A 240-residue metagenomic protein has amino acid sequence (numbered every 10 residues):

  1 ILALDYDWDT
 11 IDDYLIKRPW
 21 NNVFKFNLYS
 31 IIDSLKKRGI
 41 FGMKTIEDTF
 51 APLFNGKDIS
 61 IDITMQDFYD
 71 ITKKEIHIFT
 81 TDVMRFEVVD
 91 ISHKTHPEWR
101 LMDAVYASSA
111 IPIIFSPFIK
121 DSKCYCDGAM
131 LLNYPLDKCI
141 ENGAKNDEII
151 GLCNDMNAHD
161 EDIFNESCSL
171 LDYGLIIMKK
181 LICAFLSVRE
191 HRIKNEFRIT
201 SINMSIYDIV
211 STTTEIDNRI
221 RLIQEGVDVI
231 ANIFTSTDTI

Functional and structural regions predicted by a protein language model:
L2-I240: Patatin-like phospholipase
